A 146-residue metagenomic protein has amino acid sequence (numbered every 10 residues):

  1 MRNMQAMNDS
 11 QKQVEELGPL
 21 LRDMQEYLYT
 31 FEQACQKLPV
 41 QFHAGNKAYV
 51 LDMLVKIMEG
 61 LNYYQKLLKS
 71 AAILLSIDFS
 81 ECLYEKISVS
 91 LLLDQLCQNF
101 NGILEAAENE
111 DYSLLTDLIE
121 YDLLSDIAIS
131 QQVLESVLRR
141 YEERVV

Functional and structural regions predicted by a protein language model:
M1-V146: C-terminal-biased regions
